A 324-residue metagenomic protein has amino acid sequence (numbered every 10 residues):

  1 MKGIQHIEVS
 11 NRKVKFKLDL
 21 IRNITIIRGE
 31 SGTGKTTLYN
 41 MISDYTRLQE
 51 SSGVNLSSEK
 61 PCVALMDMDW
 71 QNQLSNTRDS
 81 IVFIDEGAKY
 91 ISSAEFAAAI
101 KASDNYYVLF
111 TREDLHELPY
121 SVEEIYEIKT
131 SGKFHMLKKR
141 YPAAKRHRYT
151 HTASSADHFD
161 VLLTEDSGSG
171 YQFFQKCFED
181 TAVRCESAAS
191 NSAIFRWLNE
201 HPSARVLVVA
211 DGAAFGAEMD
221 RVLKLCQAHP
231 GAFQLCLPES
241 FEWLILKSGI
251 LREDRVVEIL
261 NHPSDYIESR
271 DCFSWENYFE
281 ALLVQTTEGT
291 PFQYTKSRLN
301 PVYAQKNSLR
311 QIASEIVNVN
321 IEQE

Functional and structural regions predicted by a protein language model:
M1-F16, M136-R140: N-terminal pre-Walker A segment at the start of P-loop NTPase domains
I27: Hydrophobic anchor at the beta1->P-loop junction of P-loop NTPases
T33-K35: Conserved glycine(s) of the Walker
L38-N40: Post-Walker A alpha-helix
D44-N55: Post-Walker A helix-loop "phosphate-sensing" segment adjacent to the P-loop in P-loop NTPases
M68-A94: Conserved P-loop NTPase "ATPase switch" module shared by AAA+ and STAND
F83-D85, D104-D114: Structural recognition of the conserved hydrophobic beta-strand(s) that form the central parallel beta-sheet of P-loop
K89, E123-E324: Acidic, divalent-metal-binding catalytic cores of TOPRIM and closely related two-metal-ion phosphodiester/pyrophosphate
